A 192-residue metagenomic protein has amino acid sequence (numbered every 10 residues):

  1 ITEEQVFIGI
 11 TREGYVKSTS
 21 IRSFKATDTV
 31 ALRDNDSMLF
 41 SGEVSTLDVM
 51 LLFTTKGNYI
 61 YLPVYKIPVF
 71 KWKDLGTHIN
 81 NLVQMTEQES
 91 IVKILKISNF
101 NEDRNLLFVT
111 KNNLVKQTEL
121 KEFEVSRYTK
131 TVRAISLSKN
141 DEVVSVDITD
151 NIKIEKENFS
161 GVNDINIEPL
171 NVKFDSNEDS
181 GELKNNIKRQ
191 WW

Functional and structural regions predicted by a protein language model:
I1-W192: C-terminal interaction appendages of subunits in large macromolecular complexes
